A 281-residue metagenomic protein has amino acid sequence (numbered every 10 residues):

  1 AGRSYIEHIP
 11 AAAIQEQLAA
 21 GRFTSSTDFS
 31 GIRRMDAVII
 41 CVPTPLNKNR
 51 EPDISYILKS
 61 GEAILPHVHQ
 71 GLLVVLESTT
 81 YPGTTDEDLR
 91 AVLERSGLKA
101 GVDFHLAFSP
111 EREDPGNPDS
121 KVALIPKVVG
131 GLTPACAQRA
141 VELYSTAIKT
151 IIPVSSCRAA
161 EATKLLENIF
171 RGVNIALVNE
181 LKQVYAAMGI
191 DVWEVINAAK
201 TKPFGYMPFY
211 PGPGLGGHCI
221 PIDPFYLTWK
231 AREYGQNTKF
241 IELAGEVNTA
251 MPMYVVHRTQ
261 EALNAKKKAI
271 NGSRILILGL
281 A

Functional and structural regions predicted by a protein language model:
A1-A281: Structural/interface elements that position substrates and couple domains in central-metabolism enzymes
